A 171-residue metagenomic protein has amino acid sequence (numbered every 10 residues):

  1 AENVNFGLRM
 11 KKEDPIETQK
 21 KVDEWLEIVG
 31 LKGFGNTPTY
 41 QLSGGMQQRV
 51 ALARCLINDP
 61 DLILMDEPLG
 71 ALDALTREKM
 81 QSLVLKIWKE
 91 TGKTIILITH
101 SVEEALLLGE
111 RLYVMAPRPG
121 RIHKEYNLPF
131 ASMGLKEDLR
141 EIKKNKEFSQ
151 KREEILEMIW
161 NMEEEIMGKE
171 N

Functional and structural regions predicted by a protein language model:
N5, R9, I16-F34, K86: Conserved ABC ATPase "signature" region
T37-Y40, N58: Conserved signature/switch motifs of ABC ATPase nucleotide-binding domains
S43: ABC transporter NBD signature
I63-D66: Catalytic Walker B motif of ABC-type/P-loop ATPase nucleotide-binding domains
R77-T91: Helical segment within the ABC ATPase nucleotide-binding domain
K93-I98: Conserved H-loop
P117-Q150: Conserved beta-strand-loop-alpha-helix hinge in the C-terminal portion of ABC ATPase nucleotide-binding domains
